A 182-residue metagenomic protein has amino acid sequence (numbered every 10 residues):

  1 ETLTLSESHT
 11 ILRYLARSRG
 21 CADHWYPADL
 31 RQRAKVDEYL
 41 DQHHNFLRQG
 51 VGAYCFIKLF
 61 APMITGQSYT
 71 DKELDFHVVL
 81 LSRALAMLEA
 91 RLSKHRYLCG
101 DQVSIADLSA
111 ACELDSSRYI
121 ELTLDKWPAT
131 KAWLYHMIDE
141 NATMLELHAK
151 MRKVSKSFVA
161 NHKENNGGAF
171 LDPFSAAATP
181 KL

Functional and structural regions predicted by a protein language model:
E1-D75, V79, L171-L182: GST-like domain detector, emphasizing the conserved glutathione-binding G-site in the N-terminal thioredoxin-like
C21-A22, A90-D101, A142-H148: Surface-exposed helix-capping loop/turn segments at secondary-structure junctions
D37-H43, A132-E146: Short, mixed-charge aromatic SLiMs
F46, G50-C55, L98-P128, L134-M137: GST superfamily/GST-like fold recognition
V51, N141-S157: Charged/polar, low-hydrophobicity segments characteristic of intrinsically disordered regions and flexible loops
L74-L92: Amphipathic alpha-helical packing segments from all-alpha helical-bundle domains
K150-L182: Acidic/histidine-enriched, glycine/proline-rich intrinsically disordered or flexible terminal extensions
